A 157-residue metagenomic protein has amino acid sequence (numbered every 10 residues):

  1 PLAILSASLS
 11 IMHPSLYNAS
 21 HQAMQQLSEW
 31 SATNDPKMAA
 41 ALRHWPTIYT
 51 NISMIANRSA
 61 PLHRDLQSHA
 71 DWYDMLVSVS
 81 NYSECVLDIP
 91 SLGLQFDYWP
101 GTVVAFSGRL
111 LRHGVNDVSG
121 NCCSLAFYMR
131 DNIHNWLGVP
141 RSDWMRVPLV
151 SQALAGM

Functional and structural regions predicted by a protein language model:
P1-A70: Conserved, ordered domain cores of eukaryotic regulatory proteins
D71-W72, N81-M157: Catalytic core of Fe(II)/2-oxoglutarate
D74-L76: Conserved, well-structured core segments
